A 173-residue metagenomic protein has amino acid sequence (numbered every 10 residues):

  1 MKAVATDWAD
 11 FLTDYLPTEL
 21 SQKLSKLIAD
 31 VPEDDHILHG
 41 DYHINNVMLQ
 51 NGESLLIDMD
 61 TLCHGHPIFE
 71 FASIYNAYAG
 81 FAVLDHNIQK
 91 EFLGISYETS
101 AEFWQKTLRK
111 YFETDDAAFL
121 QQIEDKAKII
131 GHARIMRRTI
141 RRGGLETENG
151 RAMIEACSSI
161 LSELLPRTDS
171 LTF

Functional and structural regions predicted by a protein language model:
M1-G40, Q50: An alpha-helical support segment within catalytic cores of ATP-dependent transferases
H36, L55-I57, E70: Protein kinase-like catalytic core scaffold
D41, D58: Conserved catalytic-loop position in the HRD/HxD motif
N46-L56: Conserved protein kinase catalytic/activation segment
V47, H64-H66: Conserved protein kinase catalytic core
F71-D115, I130-T147: Active-site activation/catalytic loop segments of kinase-like enzymes and analogous catalytic loops in related
A118, I129-F173: ATP/Mg2+ or Mg2+-diphosphate-binding catalytic cores that bind nucleotide phosphates or diphosphates via glycine-rich
